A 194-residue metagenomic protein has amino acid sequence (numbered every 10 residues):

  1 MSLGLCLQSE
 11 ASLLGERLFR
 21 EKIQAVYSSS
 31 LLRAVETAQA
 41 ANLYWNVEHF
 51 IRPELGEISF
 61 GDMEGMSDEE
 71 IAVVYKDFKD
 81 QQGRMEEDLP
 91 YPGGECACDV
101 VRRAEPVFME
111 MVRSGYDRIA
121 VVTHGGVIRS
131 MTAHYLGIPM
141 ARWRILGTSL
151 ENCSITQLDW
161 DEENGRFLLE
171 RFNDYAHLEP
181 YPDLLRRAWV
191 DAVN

Functional and structural regions predicted by a protein language model:
M1-V47: Active-site-proximal alpha-helix that buttresses catalytic centers in soluble enzyme cores
S2, W45-E105, N194: Phosphate-handling substructures
G4, Q8, L31, A97 (+2 more regions): Amphipathic, non-transmembrane alpha-helical scaffold segments
S12-F19, V101, E105-R113: Generic structural signal for well-ordered alpha-helical scaffold segments
S28-S29, R102, V122-T123: Short beta-strand scaffold positions
R33-V35, E57-S59, V127-R129: Short, active-site-adjacent cap segments at secondary-structure transitions
I58-E70, A133-N194: Acidic, low-complexity terminal tails and accessory targeting/binding regions of phosphate-metabolizing enzymes
Y116-V122: Residue-level preference for the first positions of well-ordered beta-strands
